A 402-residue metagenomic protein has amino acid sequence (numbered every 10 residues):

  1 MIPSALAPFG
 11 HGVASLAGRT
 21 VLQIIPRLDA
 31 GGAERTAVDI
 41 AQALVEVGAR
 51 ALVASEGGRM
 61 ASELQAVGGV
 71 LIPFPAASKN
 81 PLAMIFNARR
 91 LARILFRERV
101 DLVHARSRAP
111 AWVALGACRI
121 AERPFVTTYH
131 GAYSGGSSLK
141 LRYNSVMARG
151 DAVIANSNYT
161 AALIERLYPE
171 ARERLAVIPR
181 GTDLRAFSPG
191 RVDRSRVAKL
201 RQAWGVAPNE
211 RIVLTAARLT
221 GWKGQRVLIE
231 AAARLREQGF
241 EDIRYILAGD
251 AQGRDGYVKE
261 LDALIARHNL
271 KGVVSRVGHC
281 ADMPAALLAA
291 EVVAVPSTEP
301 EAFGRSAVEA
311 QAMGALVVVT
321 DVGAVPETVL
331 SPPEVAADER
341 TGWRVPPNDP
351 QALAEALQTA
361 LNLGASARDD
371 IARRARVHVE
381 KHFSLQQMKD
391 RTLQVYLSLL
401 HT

Functional and structural regions predicted by a protein language model:
E34-D39, R211-R234, Y245, K259 (+2 more regions): A conserved mid-protein helix/loop that constitutes part of the nucleotide-sugar donor-binding site
V53, L316-V319, P326-V329, A336: Short hydrophobic beta-strand element within catalytic cores of glycosyltransferases and related nucleotide-activated
V100-L102, L288-A302, A315-L316: Acidic donor-binding loop of glycosyltransferase active sites
A105-A111, Y129: Short His-centered aromatic/hydrophobic patch
R119, F125-N158, A162, P169-E170: A conserved, positively charged/aromatic
K199-Q202, T359, S366-H382, R391-L397: A short, well-ordered alpha-helix in the C-terminal region of glycosyltransferases
G249, V258-G278: Nucleotide-activated donor-binding/catalytic signature segment of Leloir-type glycosyltransferases, i.e., the conserved
L330-Q351, A360-A365: Conserved acidic donor-binding segment of nucleotide-sugar-dependent glycosyltransferases
